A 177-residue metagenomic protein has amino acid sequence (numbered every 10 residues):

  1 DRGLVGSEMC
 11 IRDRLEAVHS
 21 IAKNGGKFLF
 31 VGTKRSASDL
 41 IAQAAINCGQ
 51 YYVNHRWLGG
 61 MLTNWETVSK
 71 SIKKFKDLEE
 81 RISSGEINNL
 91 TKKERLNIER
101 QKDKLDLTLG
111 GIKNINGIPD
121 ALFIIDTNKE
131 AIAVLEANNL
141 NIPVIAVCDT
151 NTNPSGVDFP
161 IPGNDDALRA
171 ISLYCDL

Functional and structural regions predicted by a protein language model:
D1-G6, C10-I11: Single conserved hydrophobic/aromatic residue that forms the stacking wall/gate of nucleotide- or nucleobase-binding
H19-I21, A44, T67, G111-N116 (+5 more regions): Replace "in large, NTP-powered and nucleic-acid-processing enzymes" with "in large, NTP-powered factors and other
F28-V31, Q50-N54, P143-C148: Short hydrophobic alpha-helical runs that function as membrane-insertion/retention elements
F30, L122, Y174: Residue-level signature of catalytic and energy-coupling elements of molecular machines, predominantly ATP/GTP-dependent
K34-A37, W57-L62, T127-A131, T150-P154 (+1 more regions): Conserved nucleotide-binding/hydrolysis micro-motifs of P-loop NTPases
A45-I98: Long, charge-dense
K92-I145, D149: Extended, charged alpha-helical interaction scaffolds
A133-L177: Short glycine/threonine-rich loop/turn motifs
